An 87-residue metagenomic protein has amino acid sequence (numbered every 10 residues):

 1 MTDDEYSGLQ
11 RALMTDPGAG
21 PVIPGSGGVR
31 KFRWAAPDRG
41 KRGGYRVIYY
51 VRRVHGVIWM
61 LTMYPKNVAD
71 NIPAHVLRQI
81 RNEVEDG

Functional and structural regions predicted by a protein language model:
M1-K31: N-terminal first-folded block
E5, L9, K41-G44, P73-V76 (+1 more regions): Amphipathic alpha-helical interface surfaces
L13, R42-Y45, V68: Generic hydrophobic/packing signal
A19-M63: Basic/aromatic recognition patch in beta-strand/loop cores that engages polyanionic ligands
V47, V51-G87: Enriched for short, Lys/Arg-rich terminal
